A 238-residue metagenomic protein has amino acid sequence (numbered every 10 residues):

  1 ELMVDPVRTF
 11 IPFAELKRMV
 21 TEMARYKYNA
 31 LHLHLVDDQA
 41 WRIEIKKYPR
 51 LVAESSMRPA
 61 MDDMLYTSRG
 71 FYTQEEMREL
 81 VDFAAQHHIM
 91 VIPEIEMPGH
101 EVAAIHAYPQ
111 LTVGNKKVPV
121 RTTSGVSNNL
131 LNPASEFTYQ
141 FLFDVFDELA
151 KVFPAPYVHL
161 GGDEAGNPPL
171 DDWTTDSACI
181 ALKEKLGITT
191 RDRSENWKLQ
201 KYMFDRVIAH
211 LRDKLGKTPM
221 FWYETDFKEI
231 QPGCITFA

Functional and structural regions predicted by a protein language model:
E1-E15, L130-F137: Active-site mouth loops of central-metabolism enzymes
L2, V7, V36-A40, E96-H100 (+2 more regions): Active-site beta-loop-alpha junctions enriched in small/polar residues
D5-D38: A conserved hydrophobic secondary-structure block that centers on an alpha-helix together with its immediately flanking
M23, V91, L142, L160 (+2 more regions): Conserved, mostly hydrophobic/aromatic
K27-N29, A85-I89, P154-V158, L215-T218 (+1 more regions): Short, well-ordered coil/turn segments that N-cap beta-strands
Q39-Q86, E101-Q140, P169-E195: Aromatic- and acidic-residue-enriched carbohydrate-binding clefts of CAZyme catalytic domains
E96-M97, K116, T123, S127 (+1 more regions): Active-site groove signature of glycoside hydrolases
A165-P168, T174-A238: Catalytic-core regions of glycoside hydrolase
